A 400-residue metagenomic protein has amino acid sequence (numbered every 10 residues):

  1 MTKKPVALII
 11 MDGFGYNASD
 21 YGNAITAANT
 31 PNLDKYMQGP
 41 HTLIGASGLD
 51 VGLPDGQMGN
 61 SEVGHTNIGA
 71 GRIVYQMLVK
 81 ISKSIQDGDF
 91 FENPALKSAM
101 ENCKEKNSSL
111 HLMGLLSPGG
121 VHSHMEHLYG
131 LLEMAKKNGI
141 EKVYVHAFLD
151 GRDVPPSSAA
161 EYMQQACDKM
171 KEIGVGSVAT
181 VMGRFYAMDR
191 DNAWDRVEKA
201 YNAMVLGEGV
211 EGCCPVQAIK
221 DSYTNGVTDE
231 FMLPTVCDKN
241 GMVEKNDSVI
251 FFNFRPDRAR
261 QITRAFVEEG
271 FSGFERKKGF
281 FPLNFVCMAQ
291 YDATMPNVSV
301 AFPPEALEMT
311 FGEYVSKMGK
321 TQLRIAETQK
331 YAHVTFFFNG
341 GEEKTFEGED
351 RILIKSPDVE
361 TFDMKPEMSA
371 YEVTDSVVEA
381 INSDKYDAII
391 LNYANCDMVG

Functional and structural regions predicted by a protein language model:
M1-T2, C103-K104, T235-E244, E379: A short acidic-Thr-Gly-centered motif at the start of a beta-strand
T2-A7, F14-F185, D195, K199 (+3 more regions): Active-site nucleophile/metal-coordination loop of metallo-enzymes that catalyze phosphate/sulfate and related
K3-V6, V377-N395: Active-site regions of oxyanion-processing enzymes, predominantly non-cytosolic
L8, H111-M113, I250-F251, A388-N392: Structural motif
P94-A95, E141, Y386-G400: Active-site His/acidic residue clusters
V154, S158-E244, I250-F251, A259-G273 (+1 more regions): Long, well-ordered, tryptophan-enriched scaffold segments
K320-A380: Metal-dependent catalytic core segments for phosphate chemistry
